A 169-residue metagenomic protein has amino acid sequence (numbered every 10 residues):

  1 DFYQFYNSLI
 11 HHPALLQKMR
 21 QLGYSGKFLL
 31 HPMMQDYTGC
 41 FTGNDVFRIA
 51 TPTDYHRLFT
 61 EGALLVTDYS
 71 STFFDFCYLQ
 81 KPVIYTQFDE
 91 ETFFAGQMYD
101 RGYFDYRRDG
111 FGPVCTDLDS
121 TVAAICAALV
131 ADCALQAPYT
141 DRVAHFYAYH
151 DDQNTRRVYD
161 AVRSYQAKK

Functional and structural regions predicted by a protein language model:
D1-G43, C115, N154: Conserved catalytic-core segment of nucleotide-activated headgroup transferases in glycan assembly
K18, L58-E61, A124, A128 (+1 more regions): CheY-like receiver
K27, R48, L64-V66, I84-T86 (+1 more regions): Hydrophobic/aromatic beta-strand patches that form the interior of the parallel beta-sheet core in alpha/beta enzyme
P32-F74: Donor nucleotide-activated moiety binding/catalytic core segment of transferases that use nucleotide-activated donors
C40-N44, S71-F146: Catalytic binding pocket for nucleotide-activated donors in carbohydrate/polymer assembly enzymes
H150-K169: C-terminal alpha-helical cap of glycosyltransferases
